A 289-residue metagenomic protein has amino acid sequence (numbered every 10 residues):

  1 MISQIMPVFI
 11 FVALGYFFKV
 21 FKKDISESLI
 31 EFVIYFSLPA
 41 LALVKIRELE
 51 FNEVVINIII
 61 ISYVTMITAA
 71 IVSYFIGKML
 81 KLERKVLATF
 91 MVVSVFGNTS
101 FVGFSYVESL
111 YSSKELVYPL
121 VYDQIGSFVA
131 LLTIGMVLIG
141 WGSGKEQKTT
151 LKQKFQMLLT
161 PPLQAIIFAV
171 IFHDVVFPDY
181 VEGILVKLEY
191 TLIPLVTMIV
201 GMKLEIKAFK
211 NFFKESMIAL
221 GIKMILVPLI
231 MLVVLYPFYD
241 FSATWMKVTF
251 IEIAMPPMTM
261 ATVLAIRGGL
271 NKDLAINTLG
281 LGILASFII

Functional and structural regions predicted by a protein language model:
M1-I289: Alpha-helical transmembrane segments of multi-pass small-molecule/ion transporters
